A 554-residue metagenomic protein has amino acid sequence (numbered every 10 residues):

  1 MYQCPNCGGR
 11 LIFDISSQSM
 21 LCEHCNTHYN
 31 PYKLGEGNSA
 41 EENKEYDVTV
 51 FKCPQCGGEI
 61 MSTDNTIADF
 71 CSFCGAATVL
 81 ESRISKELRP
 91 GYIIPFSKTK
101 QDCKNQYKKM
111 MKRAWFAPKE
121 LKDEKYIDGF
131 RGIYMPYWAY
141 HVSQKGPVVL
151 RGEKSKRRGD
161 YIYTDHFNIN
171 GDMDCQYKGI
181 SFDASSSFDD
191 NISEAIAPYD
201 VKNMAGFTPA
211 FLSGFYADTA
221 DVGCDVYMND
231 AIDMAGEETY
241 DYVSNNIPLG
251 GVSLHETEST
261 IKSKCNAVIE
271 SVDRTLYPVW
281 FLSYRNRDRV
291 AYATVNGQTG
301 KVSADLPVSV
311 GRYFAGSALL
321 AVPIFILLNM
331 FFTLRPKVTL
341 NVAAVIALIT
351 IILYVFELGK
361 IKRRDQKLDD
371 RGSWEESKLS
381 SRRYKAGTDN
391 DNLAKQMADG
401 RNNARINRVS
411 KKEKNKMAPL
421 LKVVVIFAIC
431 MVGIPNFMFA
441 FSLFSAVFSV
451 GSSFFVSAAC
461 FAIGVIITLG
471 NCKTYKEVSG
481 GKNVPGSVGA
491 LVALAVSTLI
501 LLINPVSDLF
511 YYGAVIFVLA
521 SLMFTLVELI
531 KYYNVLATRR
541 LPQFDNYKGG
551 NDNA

Functional and structural regions predicted by a protein language model:
M1, S17-S19, Y46-V50, A68: Residues immediately within or flanking Cys/His clusters that coordinate Zn2+ in small zinc-binding modules
C4-C7, C22-C25, C53-C56, C71-C74: Short cysteine-rich clusters marking metal-coordination/redox-active sites
R10-I12, N30, M61, V79: Short functional micro-motifs and their immediate structural scaffolds
F13-M20, M61-D69: Short linker/helix segments within small regulatory modules
N26-K33, C74-S82: Short Cys/His-rich micro-motifs in 6-15 aa windows
L88-R285, G311, T333-A344, Y354-V423 (+3 more regions): Charged, low-complexity helical/coil segments in non-catalytic cytosolic or luminal regions
Y277-G311: Extended, hydrophilic extramembrane loops/domains of integral membrane proteins
R401-A554: Alpha-helical transmembrane segments of integral membrane proteins
